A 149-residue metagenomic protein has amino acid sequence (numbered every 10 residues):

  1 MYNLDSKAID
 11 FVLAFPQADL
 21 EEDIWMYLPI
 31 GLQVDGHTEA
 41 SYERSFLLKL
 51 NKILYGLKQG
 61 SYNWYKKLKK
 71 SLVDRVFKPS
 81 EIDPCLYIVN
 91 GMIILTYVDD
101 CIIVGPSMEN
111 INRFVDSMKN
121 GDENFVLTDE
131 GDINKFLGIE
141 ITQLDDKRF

Functional and structural regions predicted by a protein language model:
M1-F149: Long, low-complexity, charge-biased intrinsically disordered regions
